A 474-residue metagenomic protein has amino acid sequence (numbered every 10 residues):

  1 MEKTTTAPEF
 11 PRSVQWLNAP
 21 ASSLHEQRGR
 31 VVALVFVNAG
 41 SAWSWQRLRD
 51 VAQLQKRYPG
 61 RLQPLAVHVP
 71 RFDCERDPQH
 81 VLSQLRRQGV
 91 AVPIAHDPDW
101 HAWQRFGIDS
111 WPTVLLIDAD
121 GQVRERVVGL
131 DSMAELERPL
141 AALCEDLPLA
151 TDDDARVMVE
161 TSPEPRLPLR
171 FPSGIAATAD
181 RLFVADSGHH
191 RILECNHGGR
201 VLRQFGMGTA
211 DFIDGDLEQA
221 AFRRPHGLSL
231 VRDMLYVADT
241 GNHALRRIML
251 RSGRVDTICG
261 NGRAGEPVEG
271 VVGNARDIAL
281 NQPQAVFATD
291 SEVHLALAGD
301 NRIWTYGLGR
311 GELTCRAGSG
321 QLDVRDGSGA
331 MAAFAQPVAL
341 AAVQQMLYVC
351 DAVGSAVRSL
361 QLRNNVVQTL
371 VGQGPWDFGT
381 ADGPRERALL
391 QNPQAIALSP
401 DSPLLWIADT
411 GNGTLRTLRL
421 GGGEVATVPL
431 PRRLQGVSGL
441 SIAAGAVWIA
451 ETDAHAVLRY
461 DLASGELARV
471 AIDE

Functional and structural regions predicted by a protein language model:
M1-H25: N-terminal "domain-start" segment that seeds a small globular fold
S23-Q46, P64: Short active-site neighborhood of thiol/selenol oxidoreductases, capturing the structured segment around
V35, V184-G188, V237-G241, N281 (+4 more regions): Conserved beta-strand positions in repeat-built beta-propeller and related beta-rich domains
W45-R87, H101-A102: Structural microenvironment flanking redox-active thiols in thiol-disulfide oxidoreductases
L82-S110: Short, internal strand/loop/helix patches that form the active-site neighborhood or redox-interaction surface
H101, S110-V127, L136: A short, hydrophobic beta-strand/beta-hairpin element that forms part of a small beta-sheet core
D153-S173, G199-R224, R254-Q282, E312-Q336 (+5 more regions): Gly/Pro-rich loop segments of beta-rich domains
